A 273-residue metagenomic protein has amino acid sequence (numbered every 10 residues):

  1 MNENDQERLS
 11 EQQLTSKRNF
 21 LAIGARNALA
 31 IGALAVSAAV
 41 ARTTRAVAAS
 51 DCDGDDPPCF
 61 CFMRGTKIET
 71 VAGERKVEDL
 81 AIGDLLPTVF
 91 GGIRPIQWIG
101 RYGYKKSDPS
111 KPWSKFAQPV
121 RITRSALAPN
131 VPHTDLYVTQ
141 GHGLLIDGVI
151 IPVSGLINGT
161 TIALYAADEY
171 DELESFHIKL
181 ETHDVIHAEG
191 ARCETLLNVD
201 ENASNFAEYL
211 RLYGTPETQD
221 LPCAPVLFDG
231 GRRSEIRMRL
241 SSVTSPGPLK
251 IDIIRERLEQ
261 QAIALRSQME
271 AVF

Functional and structural regions predicted by a protein language model:
M1-T15: N-terminal secretory signal peptides
E7-R8, A35, T70, Y165: A general structural-boundary detector
R8, A49-C61, L173-F273: Sequence-level preference for short, compositionally simple segments enriched in small aliphatic or small polar residues
L14-R18, I31-D51: N-terminal twin-arginine translocation
A22-R26: Membrane-penetrating hydrophobic segments
A35, T160-T161, E270-F273: Long, low-complexity intrinsically disordered regions enriched in Ser/Thr/Pro/Gly
F60-V77, L85-Y213: Long beta-strand-rich cores associated with HINT superfamily self-processing modules
